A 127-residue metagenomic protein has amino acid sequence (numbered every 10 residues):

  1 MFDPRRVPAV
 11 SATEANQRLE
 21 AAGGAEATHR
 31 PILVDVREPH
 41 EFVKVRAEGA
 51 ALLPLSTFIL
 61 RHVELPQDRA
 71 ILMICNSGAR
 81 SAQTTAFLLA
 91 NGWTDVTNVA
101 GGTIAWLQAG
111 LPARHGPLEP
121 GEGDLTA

Functional and structural regions predicted by a protein language model:
M1-I32, P39-A70, A79-A127: Rhodanese-like catalytic fold shared by cysteine-dependent sulfurtransferases and DSP/PTP-type phosphatases
I74: Short, surface-exposed ligand- or partner-binding patches at beta-edge/loop junctions that are enriched in aromatics
